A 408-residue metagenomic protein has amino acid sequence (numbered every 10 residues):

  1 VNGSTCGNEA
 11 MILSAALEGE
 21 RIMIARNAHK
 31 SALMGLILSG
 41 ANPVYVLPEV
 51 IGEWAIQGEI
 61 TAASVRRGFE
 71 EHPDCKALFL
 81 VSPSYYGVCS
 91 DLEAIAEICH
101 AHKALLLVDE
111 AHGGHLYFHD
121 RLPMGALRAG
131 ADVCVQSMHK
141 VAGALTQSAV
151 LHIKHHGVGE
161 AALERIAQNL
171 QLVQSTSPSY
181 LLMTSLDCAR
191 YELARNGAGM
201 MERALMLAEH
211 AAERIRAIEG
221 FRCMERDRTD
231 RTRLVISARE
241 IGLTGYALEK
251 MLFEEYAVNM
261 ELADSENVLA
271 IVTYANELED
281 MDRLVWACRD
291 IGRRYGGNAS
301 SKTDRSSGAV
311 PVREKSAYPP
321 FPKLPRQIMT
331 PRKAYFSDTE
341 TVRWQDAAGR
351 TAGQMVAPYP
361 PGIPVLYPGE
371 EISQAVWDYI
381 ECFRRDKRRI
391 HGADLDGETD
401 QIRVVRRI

Functional and structural regions predicted by a protein language model:
N2-E225: Conserved PLP-enzyme active-site core in the AAT-like
E49, P83-S84, E240, Y274 (+1 more regions): Residue-level signal for short, function-critical loop segments
Q147, T232, D400: Change "...and in nucleic-acid phosphodiester-cleaving endonucleases..." to "...and in nucleic-acid processing enzymes
Q171, D187, Y191, E209 (+4 more regions): Short amphipathic alpha-helical surface patches that mediate protein-protein
M183, M201, L205, L278-M281 (+2 more regions): Generic detection of long, well-ordered alpha-helical segments
E213-R305, P311-E371, D378-L395: Conserved C-terminal alpha-helix-loop-beta "cap" of PLP-dependent enzymes that closes/shapes the active-site mouth
A393-Q401, V405-R407: Terminal helix/beta-alpha structural elements that buttress the NAD(P)+-binding lobe
